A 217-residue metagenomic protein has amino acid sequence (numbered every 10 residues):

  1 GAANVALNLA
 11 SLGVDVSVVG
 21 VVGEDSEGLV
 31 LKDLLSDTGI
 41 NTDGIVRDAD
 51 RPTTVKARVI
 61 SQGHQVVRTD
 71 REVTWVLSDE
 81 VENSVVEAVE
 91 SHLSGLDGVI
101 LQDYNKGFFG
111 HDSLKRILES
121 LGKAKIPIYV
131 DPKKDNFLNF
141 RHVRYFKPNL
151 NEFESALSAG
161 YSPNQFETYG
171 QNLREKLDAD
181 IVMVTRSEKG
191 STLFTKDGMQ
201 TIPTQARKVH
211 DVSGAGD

Functional and structural regions predicted by a protein language model:
A2-I100: Conserved N-terminal subdomain of the carbohydrate kinase-like
G20-G39, L114, L118-G122, G198-Q205: Short, electropositive alpha-helical surface patch
Q62, R71, P148-L150, T204-Q205: Active-site donor-binding loop signature of nucleotide-sugar glycosyltransferases
V66, V73-T74, E152-E154, R207-K208: A short, flexible beta-alpha/helix-coil linker loop
L101-N105: Active-site donor-nucleotide binding/catalytic segment of nucleotide-sugar enzymes
K106-G107, H111-T201: Conserved phosphate/ATP/ADP-binding segment of small-molecule kinases
N149, G216-D217: Short, conserved phosphate/pyrophosphate- and ester-handling motifs at nucleotide-, phospho-/glycolipid
P203-A215: Short pre-catalytic strand/loop immediately N-terminal to key active-site residues, enriched for Gly-Thr
